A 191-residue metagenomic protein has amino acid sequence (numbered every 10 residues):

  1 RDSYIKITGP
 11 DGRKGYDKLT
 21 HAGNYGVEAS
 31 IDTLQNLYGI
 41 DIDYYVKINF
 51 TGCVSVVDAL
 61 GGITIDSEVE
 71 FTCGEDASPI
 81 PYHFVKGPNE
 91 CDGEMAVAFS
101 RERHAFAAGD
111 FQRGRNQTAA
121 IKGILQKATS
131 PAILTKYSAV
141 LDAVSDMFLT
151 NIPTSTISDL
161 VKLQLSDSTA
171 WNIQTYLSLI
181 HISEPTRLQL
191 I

Functional and structural regions predicted by a protein language model:
R1-S183, R187: Non-catalytic, solvent-exposed segments at the cell envelope interface
L190: Cationic, low-complexity basic patches in intrinsically disordered or flexible, solvent-exposed regions
